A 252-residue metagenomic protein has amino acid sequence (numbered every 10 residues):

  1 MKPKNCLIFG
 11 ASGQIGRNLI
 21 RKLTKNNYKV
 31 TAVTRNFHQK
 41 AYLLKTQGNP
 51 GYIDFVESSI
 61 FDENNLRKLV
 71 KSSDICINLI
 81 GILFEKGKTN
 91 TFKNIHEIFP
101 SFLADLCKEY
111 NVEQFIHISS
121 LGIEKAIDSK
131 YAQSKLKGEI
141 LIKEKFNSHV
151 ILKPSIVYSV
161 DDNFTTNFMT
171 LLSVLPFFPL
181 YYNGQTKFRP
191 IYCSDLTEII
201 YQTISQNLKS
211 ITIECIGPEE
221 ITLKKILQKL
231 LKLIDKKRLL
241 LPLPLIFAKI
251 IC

Functional and structural regions predicted by a protein language model:
K4-Y28: N-terminal Rossmann NAD(P)H-binding glycine-rich loop of SDR-like oxidoreductase domains
Y28-F37: Conserved glycine-rich Rossmann-like NAD(P)H-binding loop of the short-chain dehydrogenase/reductase
T31, I82, N90-K145, V150-S155: Conserved Rossmann-fold NAD(P)-dependent oxidoreductase catalytic core, especially the SDR/UDP-sugar
H38-Y42, T46-F102, L106-E109, L121-K125: NAD(P)H-binding glycine-rich loop region in Rossmannoid oxidoreductase-like domains and their noncatalytic homologs
P50, M169-Y182: A short C-terminal helix-loop "cap" of Rossmann-like NAD(P)-dependent dehydrogenase/epimerase domains
I127-S129, L152-L171, T186-K187, I221: Flexible, glycine-rich beta-alpha linker
N163-F164, N183-I204, I211-E214: Substrate-positioning beta->alpha
T203-C252: Mid/C-terminal beta-alpha module of Rossmann-like enzyme folds, strongest in SDR-family dehydrogenases/epimerases
